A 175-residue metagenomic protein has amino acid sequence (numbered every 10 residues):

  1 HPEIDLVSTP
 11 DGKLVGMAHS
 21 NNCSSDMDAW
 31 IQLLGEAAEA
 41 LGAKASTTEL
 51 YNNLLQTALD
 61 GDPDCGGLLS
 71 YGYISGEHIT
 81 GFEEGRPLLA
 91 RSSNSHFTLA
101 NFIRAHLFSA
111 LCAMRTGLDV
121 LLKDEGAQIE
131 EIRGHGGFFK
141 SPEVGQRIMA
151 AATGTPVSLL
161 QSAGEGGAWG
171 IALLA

Functional and structural regions predicted by a protein language model:
H1-R133, F138-A175: Active-site core segments that coordinate phosphate-bearing ligands/cofactors across diverse enzyme families
